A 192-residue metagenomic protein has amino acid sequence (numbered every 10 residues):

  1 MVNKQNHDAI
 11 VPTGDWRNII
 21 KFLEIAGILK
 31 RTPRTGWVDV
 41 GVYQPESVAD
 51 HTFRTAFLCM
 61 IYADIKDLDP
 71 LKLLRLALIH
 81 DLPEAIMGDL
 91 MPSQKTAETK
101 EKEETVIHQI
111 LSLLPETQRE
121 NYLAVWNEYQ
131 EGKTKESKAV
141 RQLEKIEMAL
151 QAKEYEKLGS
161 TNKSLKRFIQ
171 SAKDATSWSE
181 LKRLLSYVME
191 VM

Functional and structural regions predicted by a protein language model:
V2-M192: Active-site helical microenvironments for divalent-metal-assisted chemistry
